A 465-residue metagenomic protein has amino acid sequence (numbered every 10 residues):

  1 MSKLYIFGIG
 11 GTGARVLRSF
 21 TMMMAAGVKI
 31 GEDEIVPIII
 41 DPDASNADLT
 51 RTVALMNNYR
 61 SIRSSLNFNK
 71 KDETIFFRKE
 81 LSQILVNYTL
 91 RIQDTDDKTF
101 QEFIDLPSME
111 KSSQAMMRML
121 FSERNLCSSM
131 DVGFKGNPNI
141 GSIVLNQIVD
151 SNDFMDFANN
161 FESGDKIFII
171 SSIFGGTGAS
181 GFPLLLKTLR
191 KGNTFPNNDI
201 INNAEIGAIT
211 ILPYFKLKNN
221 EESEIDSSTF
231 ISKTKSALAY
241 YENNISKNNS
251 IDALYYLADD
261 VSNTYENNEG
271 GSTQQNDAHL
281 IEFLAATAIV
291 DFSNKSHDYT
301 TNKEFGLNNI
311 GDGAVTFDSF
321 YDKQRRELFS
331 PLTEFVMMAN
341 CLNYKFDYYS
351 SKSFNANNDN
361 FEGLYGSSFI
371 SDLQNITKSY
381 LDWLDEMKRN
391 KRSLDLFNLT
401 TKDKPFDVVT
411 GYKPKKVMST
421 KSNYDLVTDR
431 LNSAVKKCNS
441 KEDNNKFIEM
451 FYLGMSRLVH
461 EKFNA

Functional and structural regions predicted by a protein language model:
M1-A25, K29-D165, T194-A465: Terminal, contiguous helix-loop blocks that mediate binding/assembly
I9-R15, S171-F182: Gly/Ser/Thr-rich loops at beta-strand to alpha-helix junctions that form or flank small-molecule/cofactor-binding
T21, G178-R190: Short Gly/Thr/Asp-enriched flexible loops that form oxyanion-binding sites at enzyme active sites
K166-I170: Beta-strand elements within well-structured catalytic alpha/beta cores of enzymes that handle phosphate/sulfate esters
